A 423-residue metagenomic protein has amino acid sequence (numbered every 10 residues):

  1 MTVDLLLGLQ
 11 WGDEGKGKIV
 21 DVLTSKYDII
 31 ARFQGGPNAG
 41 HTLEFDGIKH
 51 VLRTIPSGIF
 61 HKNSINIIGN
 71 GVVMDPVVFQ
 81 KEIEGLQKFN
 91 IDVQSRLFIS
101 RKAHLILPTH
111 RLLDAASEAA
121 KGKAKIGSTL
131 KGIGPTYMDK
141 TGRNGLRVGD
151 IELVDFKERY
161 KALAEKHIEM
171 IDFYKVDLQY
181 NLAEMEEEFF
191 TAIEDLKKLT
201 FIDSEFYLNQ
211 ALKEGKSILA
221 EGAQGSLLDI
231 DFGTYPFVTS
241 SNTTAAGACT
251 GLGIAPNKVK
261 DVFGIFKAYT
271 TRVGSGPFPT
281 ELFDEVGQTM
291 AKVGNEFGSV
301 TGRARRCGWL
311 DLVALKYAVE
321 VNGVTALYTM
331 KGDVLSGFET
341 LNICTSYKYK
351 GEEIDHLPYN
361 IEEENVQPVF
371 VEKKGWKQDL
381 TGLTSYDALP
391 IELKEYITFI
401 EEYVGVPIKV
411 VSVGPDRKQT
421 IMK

Functional and structural regions predicted by a protein language model:
M1-K423: Non-transmembrane, aqueous-exposed alpha-helical and coiled segments at domain scale
